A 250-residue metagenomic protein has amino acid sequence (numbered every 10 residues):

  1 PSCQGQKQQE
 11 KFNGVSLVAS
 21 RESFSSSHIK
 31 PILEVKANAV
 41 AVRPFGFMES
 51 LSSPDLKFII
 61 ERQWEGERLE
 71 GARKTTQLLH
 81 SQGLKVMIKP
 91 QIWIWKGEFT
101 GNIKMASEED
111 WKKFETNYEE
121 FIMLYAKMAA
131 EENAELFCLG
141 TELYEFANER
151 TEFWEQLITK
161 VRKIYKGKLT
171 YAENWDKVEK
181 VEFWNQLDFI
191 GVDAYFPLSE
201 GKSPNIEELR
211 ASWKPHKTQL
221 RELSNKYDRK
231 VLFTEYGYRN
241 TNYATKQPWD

Functional and structural regions predicted by a protein language model:
P1-Q9: Bacterial Sec-dependent signal peptides at the C-terminal "C-region" and cleavage site
N13-L17, N38-V42, V86-P90, F137-L139 (+3 more regions): Hydrophobic faces of well-ordered beta-strands that scaffold small-molecule active sites in alpha/beta enzyme cores
A19-E34, F114-M128, N174-F183: Short, acidic/polar
A19-E34, K57-S81, E120: Aromatic- and glycine-enriched glycan-recognition loops and surfaces that form the carbohydrate-binding subsites
H28-I29, F99-T100, E149-L157, N174-F189: Distinct, well-ordered alpha-helical segments
N38-P54, L69-A147: Substrate-binding cleft and catalytic face of glycoside hydrolase catalytic domains, especially the flexible beta-alpha
G66-L69, R73-Q82, K89, K163 (+2 more regions): Glycoside hydrolase catalytic-domain groove-lining segments
F121, L136, E149-Y171: Active-site neighborhood of glycoside hydrolase catalytic domains
